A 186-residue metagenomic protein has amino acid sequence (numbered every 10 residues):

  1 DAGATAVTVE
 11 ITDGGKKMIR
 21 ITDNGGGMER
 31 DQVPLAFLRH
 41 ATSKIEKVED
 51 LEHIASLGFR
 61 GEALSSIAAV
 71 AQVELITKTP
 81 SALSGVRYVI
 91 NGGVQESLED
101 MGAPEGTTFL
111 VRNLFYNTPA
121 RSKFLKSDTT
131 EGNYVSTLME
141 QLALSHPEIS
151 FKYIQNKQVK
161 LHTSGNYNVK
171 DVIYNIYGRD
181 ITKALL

Functional and structural regions predicted by a protein language model:
D1-L186: N-terminal phosphate-binding caps/lids of nucleotide- and nucleic-acid-binding domains
